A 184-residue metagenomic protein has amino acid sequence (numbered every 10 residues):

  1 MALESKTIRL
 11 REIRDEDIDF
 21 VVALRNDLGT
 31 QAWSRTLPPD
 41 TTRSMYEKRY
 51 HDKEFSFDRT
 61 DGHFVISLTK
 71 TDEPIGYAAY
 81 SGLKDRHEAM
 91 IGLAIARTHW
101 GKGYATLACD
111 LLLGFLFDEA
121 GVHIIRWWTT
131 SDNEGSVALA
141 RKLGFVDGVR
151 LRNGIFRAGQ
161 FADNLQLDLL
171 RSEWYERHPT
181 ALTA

Functional and structural regions predicted by a protein language model:
M1-L28, S67-A184: Acyl-donor (CoA/ACP) binding surface of acyl/acetyltransferases
G29-H51: Conserved GNAT-fold acetyl-CoA-binding loop/helix
L37-P38, G62, F156, T183: Sparse recognition of residues in long alpha-helices and their boundaries
Y50-E54, G154-I155: Short, P/G- and charge-enriched loop/turn segments at secondary-structure junctions
D52-V65: A short helix-loop-beta-strand connector motif used in the catalytic cores of GNAT acetyltransferases and, in some
